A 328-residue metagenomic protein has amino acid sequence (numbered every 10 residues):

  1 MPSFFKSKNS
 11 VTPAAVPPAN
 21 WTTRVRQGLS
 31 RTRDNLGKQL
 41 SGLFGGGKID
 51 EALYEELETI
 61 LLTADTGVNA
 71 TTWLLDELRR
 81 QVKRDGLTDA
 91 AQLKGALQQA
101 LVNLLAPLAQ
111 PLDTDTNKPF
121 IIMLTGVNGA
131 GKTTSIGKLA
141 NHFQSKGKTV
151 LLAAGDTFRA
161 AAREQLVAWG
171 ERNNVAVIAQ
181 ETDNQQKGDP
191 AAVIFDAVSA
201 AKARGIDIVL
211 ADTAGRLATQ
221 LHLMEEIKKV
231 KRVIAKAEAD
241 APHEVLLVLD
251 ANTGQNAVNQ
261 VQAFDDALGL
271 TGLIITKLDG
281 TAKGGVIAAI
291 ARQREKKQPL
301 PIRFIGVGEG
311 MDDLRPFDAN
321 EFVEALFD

Functional and structural regions predicted by a protein language model:
M1-P111, N117-M123, N141, S145 (+2 more regions): Non-catalytic terminal/linker segments enriched in charged/polar, low-complexity residues
N69, V102-D328: P-loop/Walker A NTP-binding module and the surrounding RecA-like catalytic core of P-loop NTPases
